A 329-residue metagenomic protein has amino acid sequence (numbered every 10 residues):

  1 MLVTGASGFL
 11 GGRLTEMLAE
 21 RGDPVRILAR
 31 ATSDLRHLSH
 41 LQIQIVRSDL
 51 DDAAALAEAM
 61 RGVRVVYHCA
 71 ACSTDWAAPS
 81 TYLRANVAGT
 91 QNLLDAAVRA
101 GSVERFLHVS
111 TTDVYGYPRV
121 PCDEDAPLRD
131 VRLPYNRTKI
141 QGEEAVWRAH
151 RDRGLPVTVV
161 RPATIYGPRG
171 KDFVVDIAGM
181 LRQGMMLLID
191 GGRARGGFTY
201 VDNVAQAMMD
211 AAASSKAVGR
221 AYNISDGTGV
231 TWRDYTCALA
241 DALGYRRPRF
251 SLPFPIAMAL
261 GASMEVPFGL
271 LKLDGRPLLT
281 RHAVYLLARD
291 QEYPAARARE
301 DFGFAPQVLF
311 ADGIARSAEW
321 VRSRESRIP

Functional and structural regions predicted by a protein language model:
M1-R21: N-terminal Rossmann NAD(P)H-binding glycine-rich loop of SDR-like oxidoreductase domains
D34-S39, I43-A85, A96, V114: NAD(P)H-binding glycine-rich loop region in Rossmannoid oxidoreductase-like domains and their noncatalytic homologs
D51, T81-N92, L133, R137-T138 (+1 more regions): Glycine-rich NAD(P)-binding loop of the Rossmann-fold in SDR/ketoreductase-type enzymes
A88, N92-P134: Conserved Rossmann-fold NAD(P)-dependent oxidoreductase catalytic core, especially the SDR/UDP-sugar
N92, R119-I165, M186-I189: Catalytic helix-loop patch of NAD(P)-dependent Rossmann-fold dehydrogenases
Q141-G142, G170-D176, D190-A212, G219-N223: Substrate-positioning beta->alpha
G167, I189-A194, Y222-G229, D241-L243 (+3 more regions): Glycine-rich Rossmann NAD(P)(H)-binding loop
D210-L278, A295, A311, A315-A318 (+1 more regions): Mid/C-terminal beta-alpha module of Rossmann-like enzyme folds, strongest in SDR-family dehydrogenases/epimerases
